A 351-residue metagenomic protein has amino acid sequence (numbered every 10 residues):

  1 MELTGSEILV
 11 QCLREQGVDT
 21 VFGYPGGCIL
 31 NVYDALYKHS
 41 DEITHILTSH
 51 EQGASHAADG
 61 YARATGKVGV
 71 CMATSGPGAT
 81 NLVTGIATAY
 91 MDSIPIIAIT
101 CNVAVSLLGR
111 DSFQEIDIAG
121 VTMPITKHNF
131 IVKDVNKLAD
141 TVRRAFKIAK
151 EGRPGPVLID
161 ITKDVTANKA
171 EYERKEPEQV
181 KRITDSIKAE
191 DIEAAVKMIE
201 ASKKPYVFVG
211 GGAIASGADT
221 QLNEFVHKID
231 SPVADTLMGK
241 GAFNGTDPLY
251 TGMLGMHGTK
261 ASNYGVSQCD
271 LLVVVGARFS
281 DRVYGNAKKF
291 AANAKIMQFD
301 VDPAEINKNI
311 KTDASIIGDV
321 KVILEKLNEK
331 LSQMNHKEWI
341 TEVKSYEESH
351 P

Functional and structural regions predicted by a protein language model:
S6-V10, R14-D19, G27-Y37, K344-P351: Active-site diphosphate/adenylate-binding microenvironment
D19-T20, R63-T74, A79-T100, M123-K175 (+5 more regions): Structural signature of the thiamine diphosphate
T20-D59, M72, I187, A194-L272: Anionic-ligand anchoring segments at beta-strand to alpha-helix junctions in alpha/beta enzyme folds, i.e., glycine
G26-C28, V103-A104, I161-A167, G211-A213 (+1 more regions): Glycine-rich beta-alpha junction loops
A35-Y37, G60, V103-P124, G245-L249 (+2 more regions): Active-site-proximal loop->helix
N129-D134, M253-H257, A314-I323: Short acidic-hydrophobic, aromatic-tinged amphipathic segments that line or gate anion-handling sites
V165-E193, I316: A nucleotide-sugar donor-handling region in carbohydrate enzymes
R174, K197, N293-P351: Phosphate/pyrophosphate-binding active-site segments
